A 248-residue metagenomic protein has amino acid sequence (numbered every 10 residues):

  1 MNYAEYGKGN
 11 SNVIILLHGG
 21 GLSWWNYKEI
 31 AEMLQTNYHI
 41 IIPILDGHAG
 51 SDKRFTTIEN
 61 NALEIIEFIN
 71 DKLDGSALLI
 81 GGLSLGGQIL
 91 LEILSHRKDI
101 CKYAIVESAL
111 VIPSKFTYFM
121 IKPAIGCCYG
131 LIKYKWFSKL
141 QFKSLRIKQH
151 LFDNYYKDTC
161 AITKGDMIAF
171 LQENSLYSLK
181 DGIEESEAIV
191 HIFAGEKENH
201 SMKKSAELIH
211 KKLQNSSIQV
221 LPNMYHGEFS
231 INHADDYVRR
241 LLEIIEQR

Functional and structural regions predicted by a protein language model:
Y6-G50: Conserved HGGG/HGGXW glycine-rich cap/lid loop of the alpha/beta-hydrolase fold
I41-G81: Active-site loop/oxyanion-hole signature of alpha/beta-hydrolase fold enzymes
G82-G86, L90: Gly/Ala-rich beta-loop-alpha elbow adjacent to hydrolase catalytic centers
S95, C101-L131: Flexible "cap/lid" loop of the alpha/beta hydrolase fold
K115-T117, L131-E184: Conserved alpha/beta-hydrolase catalytic His-Asp/Glu region
S186, I192-A194: Short beta-strand/loop motif that positions the catalytic acidic residue of the alpha/beta-hydrolase fold
N199-S205: Conserved alpha/beta-hydrolase "acid-adjacent" motif
M224-D236: Catalytic histidine-centered segment of alpha/beta-hydrolase-like enzymes
